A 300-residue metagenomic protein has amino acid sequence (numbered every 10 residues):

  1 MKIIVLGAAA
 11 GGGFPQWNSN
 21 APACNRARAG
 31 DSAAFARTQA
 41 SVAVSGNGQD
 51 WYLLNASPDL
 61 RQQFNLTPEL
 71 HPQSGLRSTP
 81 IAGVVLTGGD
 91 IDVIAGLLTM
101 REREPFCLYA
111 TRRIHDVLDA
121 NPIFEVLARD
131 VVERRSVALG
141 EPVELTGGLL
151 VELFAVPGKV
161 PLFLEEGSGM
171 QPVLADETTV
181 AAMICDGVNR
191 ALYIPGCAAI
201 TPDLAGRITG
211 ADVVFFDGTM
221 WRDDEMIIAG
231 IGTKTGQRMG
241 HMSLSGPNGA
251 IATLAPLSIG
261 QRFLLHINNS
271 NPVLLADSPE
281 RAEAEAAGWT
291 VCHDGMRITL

Functional and structural regions predicted by a protein language model:
M1-E69, S136-R207, G295-L300: Core dinuclear metal-dependent hydrolase active-site scaffold
K2, D50, C107, E133 (+5 more regions): Residues at the starts of beta-strands that form the adenosine-phosphate
Q49-A110: Active-site metal-binding motif and surrounding structural segment of the metallo-beta-lactamase
L53-S57, P80-D90, Y109-T111, L192-C197 (+3 more regions): Active-site neighborhood of phospho(di)ester-bond hydrolases with catalytic His/Asp-centered motifs
T79, G89, D130, G147-L149 (+3 more regions): Structured loop/turn residues at beta-strand edges in well-structured enzyme cores
V93, V160, R222-D223: Short glycine-rich, flexible loops that bind phosphorylated cofactors or substrates
M100-I123, A128-R134: Long, hydrophobic, well-ordered secondary-structure blocks that form the structural core and pocket-lining surfaces
E177-T179, V188-R190, A198-M296: Cap/insert and terminal regions of metallo-dependent hydrolase folds
